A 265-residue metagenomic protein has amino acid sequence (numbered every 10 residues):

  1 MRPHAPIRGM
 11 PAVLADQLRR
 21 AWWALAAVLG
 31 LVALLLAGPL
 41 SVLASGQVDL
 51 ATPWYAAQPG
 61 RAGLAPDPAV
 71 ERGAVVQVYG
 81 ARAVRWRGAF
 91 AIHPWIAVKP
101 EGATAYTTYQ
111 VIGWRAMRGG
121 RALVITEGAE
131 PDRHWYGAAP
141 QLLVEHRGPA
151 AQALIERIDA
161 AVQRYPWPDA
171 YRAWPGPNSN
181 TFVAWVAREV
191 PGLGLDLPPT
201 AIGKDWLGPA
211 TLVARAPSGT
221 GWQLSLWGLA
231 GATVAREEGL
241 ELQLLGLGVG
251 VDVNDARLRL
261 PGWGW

Functional and structural regions predicted by a protein language model:
R2, I7-Q58, R164-W265: Activation targets extended, charge/polar-rich intrinsically disordered C-terminal tails
S45-G63, A69-H146, L242, G248-G264: Glycine-rich catalytic cores of cysteine/serine-nucleophile enzymes that process amide/ester linkages in cell-envelope
A62-L64, G80-A81, R157, L226-G228: Residue-level detector of functional hotspots within protein domains
R115, V144-P149, L207-G208, R215-A216: Intrinsically disordered, glycine/charged-rich N-terminal periplasmic/extracytoplasmic linker segments that lie
L123-P191: Mid-length scaffold segments of soluble, non-membrane domains
